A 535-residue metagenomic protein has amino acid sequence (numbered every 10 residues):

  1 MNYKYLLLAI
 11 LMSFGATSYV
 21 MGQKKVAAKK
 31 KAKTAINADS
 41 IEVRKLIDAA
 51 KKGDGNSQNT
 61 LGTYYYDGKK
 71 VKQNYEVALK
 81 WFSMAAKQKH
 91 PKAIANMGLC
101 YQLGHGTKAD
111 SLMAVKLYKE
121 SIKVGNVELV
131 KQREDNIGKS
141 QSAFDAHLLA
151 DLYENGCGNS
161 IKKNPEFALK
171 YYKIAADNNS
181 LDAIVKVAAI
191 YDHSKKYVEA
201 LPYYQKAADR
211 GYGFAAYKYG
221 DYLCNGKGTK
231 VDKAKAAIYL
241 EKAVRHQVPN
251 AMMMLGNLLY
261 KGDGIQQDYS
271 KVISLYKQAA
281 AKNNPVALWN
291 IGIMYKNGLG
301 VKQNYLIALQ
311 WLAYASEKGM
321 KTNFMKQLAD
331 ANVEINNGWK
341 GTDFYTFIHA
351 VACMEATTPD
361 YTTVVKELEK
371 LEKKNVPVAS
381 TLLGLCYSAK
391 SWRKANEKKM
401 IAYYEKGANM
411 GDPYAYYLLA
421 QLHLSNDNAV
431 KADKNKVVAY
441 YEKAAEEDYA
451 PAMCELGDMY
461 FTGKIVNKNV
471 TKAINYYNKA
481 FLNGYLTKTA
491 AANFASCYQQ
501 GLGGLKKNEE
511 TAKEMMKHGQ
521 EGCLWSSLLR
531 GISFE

Functional and structural regions predicted by a protein language model:
T17-D48, S111, Y314, E535: Sec-dependent signal peptide cleavage junction
V26-A27, N136, N323-Y345, V351 (+3 more regions): Terminal, low-structured helical/coil segments at or just beyond the last alpha-helical repeat
K51-D54, D67-K69, K87-H90, L103-H105 (+22 more regions): Short helix-capping/linker turns of helical repeat alpha-solenoids
T60-D67, N96-L103, Q132, N136 (+13 more regions): Hydrophobic face of amphipathic alpha-helices that form TPR/SEL1-like repeat modules and related alpha-solenoid
A109-N126, Q303-M320, N478-L482, A492 (+2 more regions): TPR/TPR-like (Sel1-like) alpha-helical repeat modules
